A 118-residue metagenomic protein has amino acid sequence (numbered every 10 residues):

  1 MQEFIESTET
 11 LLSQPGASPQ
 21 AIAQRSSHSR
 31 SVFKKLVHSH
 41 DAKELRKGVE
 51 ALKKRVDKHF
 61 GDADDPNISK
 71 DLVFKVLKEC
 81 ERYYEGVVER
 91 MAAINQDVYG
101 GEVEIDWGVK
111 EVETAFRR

Functional and structural regions predicted by a protein language model:
M1-R118: Extended alpha-helical "rod" scaffolds
